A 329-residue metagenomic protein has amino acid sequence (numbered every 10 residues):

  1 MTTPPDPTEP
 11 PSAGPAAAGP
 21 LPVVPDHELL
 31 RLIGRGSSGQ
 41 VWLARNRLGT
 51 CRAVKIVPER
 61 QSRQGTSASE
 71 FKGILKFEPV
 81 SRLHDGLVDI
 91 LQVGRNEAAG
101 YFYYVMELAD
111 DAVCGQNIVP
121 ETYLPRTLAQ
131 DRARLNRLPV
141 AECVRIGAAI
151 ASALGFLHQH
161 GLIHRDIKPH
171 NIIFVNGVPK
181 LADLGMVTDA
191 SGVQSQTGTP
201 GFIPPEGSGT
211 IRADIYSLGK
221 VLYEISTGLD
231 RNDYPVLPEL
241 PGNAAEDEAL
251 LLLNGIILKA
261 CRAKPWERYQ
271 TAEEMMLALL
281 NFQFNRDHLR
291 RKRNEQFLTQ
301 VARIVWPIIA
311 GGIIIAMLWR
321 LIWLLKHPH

Functional and structural regions predicted by a protein language model:
Q40: Conserved N-lobe ATP-binding subsite of Hanks-type protein kinase domains, especially the beta3 VAIK lysine
R45-R52: Conserved N-lobe loop of protein kinases adjacent to the ATP-binding glycine-rich P-loop
K55-R60: Conserved beta3-strand ATP-binding lysine motif
D89-F102, D110-D111: Short beta-strand micro-motifs within the conserved protein kinase catalytic domain, predominantly in the N-lobe
C114-L138: AlphaC helix of the protein kinase catalytic domain
I146-G147: Activation segment signature within eukaryotic-like protein kinase domains
I150-L162: Protein kinase catalytic-loop region centered on the HRD/HxD motif
T199-H288: C-terminal lobe helix-coil module of Hanks-type protein kinase domains
